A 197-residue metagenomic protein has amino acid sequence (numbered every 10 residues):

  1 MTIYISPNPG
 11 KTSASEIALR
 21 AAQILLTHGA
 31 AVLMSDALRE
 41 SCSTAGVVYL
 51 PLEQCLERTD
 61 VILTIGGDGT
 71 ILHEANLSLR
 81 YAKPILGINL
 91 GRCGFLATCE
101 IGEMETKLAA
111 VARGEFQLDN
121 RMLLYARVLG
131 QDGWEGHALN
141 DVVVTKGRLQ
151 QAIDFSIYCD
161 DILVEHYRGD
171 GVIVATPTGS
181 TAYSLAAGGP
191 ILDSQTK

Functional and structural regions predicted by a protein language model:
M1-V61, G102-Q117, V128-G136: ATP/NTP phosphate-donor binding region
I5, T64, V174: Redox-cofactor binding/interface segments in oxidoreductases and associated redox assembly factors
A14, G69-E74, S180-L185: Short glycine/serine/threonine-rich phosphate/pyrophosphate-binding segments that cradle anionic phosphate groups
D60, T64-D68, A75-L77: N-terminal glycine-rich "phosphate-gripper" loop used for MgATP/nucleotide binding and carboxylate activation
I62, I85, V172-I173: Short, well-ordered beta-strand core segments
Y81-C99: Short, acidic/small-residue loops that bind anionic groups at enzyme active sites
C93-D170: Catalytic core of DAGKc-family lipid kinases
A152, I162, H166-K197: Gly/Ser/Thr-rich active-site loops/lids in small-molecule metabolic enzymes that frequently grip phosphoryl groups
